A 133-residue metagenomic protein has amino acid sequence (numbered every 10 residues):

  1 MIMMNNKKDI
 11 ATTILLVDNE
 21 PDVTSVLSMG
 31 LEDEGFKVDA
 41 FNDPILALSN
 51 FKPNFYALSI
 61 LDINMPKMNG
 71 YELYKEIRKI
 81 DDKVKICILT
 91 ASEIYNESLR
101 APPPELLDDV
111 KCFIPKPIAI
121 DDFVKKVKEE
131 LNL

Functional and structural regions predicted by a protein language model:
M1-T13, A119-L133: Non-catalytic signal-transmission and effector/linker regions of two-component phosphorelay proteins
P21-D39: Two-component/phosphorelay signaling modules centered on CheY-like receiver
A40-L58: Acidic, metal-coordinating helix/loop segments flanking the phosphotransfer/catalytic sites of two-component signaling
N42-D43, N69-L73: Acidic catalytic/metal-coordinating carboxylates
S49, Y71-V84: Short amphipathic alpha-helix used as the core "switch/output" element in two-component signaling
D62, T90: Active-site residues of response regulator receiver
M65: Receiver (REC) domain active-site loop signature in two-component systems and cognate sites in sensor histidine kinases
E72, E93-I114, D121, K125: Alpha4 helix (beta4-alpha4-beta5 surface) of REC/receiver domains from two-component response regulators
